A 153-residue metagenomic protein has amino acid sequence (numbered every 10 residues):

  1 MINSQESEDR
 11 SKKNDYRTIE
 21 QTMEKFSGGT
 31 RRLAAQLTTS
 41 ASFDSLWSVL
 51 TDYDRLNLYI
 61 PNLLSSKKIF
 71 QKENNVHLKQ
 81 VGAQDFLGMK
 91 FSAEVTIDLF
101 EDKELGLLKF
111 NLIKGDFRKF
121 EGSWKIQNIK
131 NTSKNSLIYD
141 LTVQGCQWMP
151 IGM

Functional and structural regions predicted by a protein language model:
M1-N75: Hydrophobic ligand-binding cavity/cleft-lining segments
D15, N111-M153: Beta-strand/loop substructures that line and gate deep hydrophobic ligand-binding cavities in soluble
F26-G28, N57, K67-K114: Glycine-rich portal/gate segments that line the openings of hydrophobic small-molecule binding cavities
R32-A34, K90-T96, R118-S123: Short, surface-exposed coil-to-beta transition loops
Q36, H77, K109, I138-D140: Soluble periplasmic/extracytoplasmic beta-strand elements of cell-envelope proteins
T39, G82, L141-V143: Hydrophobic beta-strand positions in extracellular immunoglobulin-like domains
T39, K103, K130-T132: A generic beta-sheet turn/junction motif
